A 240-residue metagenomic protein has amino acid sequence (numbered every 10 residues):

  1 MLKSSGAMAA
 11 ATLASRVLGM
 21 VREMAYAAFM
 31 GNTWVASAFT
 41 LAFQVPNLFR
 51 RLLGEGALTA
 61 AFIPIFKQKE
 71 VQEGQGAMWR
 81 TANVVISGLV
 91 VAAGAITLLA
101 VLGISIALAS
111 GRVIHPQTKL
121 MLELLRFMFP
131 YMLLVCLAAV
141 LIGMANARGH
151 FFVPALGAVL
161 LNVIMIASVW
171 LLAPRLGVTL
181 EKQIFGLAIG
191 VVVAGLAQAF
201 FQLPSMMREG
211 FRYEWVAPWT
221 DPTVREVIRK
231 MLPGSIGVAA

Functional and structural regions predicted by a protein language model:
M1-A240: Membrane-embedded alpha-helical bundles of multi-pass transporters/translocases, especially carrier/permease families
